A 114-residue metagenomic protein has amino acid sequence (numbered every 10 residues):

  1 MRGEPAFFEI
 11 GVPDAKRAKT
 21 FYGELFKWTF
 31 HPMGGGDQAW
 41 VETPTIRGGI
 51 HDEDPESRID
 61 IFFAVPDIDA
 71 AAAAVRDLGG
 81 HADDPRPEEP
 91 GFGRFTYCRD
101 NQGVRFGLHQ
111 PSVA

Functional and structural regions predicted by a protein language model:
M1-K19, I46, I59-F63, S112-A114: N-terminal beta-strand motif that seeds the catalytic metal site of vicinal oxygen chelate
A6, I10, H31, A72 (+1 more regions): Vicinal oxygen chelate
K16, T29-F30, D69: Secondary-structure boundary/capping signal
Y22: Catalytic core of tubulin tyrosine ligase-like
K27-I59, R105-Q110: Conserved short beta-strand elements that form part of the metal-binding/catalytic scaffold of enzyme active sites
I46-G49, R58, V65-A74: Residue-level hotspots at or immediately adjacent to binding/recognition sites across diverse folds
E53-E56, D67, E88-E89: Short beta->alpha connector loops
